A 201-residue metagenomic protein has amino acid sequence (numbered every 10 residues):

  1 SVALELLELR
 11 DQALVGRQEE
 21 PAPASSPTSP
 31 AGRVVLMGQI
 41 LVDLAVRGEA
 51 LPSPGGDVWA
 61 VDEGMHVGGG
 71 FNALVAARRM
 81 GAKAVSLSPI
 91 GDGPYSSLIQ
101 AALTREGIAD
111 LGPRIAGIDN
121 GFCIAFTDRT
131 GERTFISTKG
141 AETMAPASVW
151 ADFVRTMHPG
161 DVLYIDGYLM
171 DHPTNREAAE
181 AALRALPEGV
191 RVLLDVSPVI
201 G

Functional and structural regions predicted by a protein language model:
A3-I40, Q100-I115, A125-G201: Ribokinase/PfkB-type carbohydrate-kinase core domain
A3-P89, P94-A101: Glycine-rich phosphate/adenosyl-contacting loop at the front of the ribokinase-like
L87-D92, A109-D119: Beta-strand->loop->alpha-helix junctions that form or flank phosphate-binding loops in nucleotide-handling enzymes
